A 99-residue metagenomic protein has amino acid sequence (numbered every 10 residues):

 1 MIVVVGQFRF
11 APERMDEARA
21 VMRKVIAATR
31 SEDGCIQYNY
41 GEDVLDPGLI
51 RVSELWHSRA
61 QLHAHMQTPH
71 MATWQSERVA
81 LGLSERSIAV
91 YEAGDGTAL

Functional and structural regions predicted by a protein language model:
I2-R9, N39-M66: Short, well-ordered beta-strand segments in beta-rich or mixed alpha/beta enzyme and ligand-binding folds
V5-F8, M15, T29-G34, P47-L49 (+1 more regions): A general secondary-structure boundary signal
R9-F10, D95: Short histidine/acidic/glycine/proline-rich micro-motifs that form metal- and phosphate-coordinating active-site loops
R14-I36, H70, W74: Short amphipathic alpha-helical segments
V21, G41, H65-T68, E77: Residue-level signal for well-ordered alpha-helical positions
S31-E32, D46, Q67, G82: Short, structurally constrained coil/turn elements that cap an alpha-helix or connect an alpha-helix to the following
Y40-D46, W74-L99: Glycine-rich beta-strand-turn "strand-cap" elements at beta-sheet edges
